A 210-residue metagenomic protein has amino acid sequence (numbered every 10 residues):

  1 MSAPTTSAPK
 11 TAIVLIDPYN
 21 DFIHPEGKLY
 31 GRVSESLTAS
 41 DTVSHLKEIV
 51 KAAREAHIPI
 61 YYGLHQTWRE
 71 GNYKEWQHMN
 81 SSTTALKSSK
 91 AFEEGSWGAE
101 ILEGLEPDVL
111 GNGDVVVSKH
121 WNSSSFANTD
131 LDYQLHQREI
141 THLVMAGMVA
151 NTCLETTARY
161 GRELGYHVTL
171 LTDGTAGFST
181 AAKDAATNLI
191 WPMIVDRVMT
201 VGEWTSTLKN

Functional and structural regions predicted by a protein language model:
M1-A12, D21, E48-A56, Y73-K74 (+1 more regions): Active-site-adjacent betaalpha module
P9-T11, E26-A53, H57-Y62: A short alpha/beta connector and helix-capping loop motif
P18-I23, K28: Short connector loops/turns at beta-strand edges and beta->alpha or beta->beta junctions
Y62-G71, Q77: Catalytic-core segment of enzymes that process non-peptidic bonds
